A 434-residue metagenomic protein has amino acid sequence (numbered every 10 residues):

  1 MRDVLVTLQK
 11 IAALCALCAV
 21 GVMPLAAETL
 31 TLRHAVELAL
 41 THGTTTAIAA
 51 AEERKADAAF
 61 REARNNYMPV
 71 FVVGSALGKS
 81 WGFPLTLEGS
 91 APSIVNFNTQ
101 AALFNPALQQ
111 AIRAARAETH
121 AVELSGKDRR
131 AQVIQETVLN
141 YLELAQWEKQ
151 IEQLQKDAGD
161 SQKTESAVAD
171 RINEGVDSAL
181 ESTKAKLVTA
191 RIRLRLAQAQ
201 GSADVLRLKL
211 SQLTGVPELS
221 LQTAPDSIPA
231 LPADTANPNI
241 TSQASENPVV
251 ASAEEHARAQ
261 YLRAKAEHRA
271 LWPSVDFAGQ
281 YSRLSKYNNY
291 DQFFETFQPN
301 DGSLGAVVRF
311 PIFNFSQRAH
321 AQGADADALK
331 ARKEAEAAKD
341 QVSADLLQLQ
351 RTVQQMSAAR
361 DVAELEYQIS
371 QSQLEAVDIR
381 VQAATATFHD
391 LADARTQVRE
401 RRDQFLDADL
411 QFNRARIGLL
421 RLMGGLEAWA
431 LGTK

Functional and structural regions predicted by a protein language model:
M1-C15, A19-M23: Bacterial N-terminal signal peptides that target proteins for export
A26-G74, A101-L103, R116, V176-S178 (+6 more regions): Bacterial Sec-pathway N-terminal export signals of envelope proteins
A47-A51, R64-M68, L103-R130, L180 (+7 more regions): Sec/SRP-type N-terminal targeting helices
G74-L103, Q110, A224-D234, K265 (+2 more regions): Small/polar, glycine/serine/threonine/aspartate-rich low-complexity segments that form flexible
R130-E246, L349-T352, M356, A376 (+3 more regions): Periplasmic alpha-helical coiled-coil/stalk elements that build and connect Gram-negative outer-membrane
I172-V176, V381-T385, L422: A short glycine-centered flexible hinge/capping loop motif at secondary-structure junctions
Q404-K434: Acidic, low-complexity, intrinsically disordered peripheral segments
